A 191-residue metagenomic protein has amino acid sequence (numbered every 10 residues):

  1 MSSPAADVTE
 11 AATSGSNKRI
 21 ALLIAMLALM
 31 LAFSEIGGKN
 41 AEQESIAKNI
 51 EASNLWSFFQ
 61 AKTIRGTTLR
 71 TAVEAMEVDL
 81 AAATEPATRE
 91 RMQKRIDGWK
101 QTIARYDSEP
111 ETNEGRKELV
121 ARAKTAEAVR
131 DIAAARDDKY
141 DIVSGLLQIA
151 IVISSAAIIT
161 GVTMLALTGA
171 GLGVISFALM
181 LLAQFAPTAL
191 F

Functional and structural regions predicted by a protein language model:
M1-L22: N-terminal positive-inside, membrane-proximal cytosolic segments immediately preceding the first
G15-N17, A28, E35, Q93-K100 (+3 more regions): Terminal, low-complexity, charged helical segments
I20, I24-L27, L147, T168-L172 (+1 more regions): Hydrophobic alpha-helical transmembrane segments of polytopic
M30-S53: Transmembrane signal-anchor/signal-peptide helices with a preference for the extracytoplasmic
S53-A128: Long, solvent-exposed extracytoplasmic domains/loops
K117-I132, V143-I153: Juxtamembrane amphipathic/hinge helix adjacent to a transmembrane helix
A135-I149, T163-A166: N-terminal membrane-entry
I151-F191: Alpha-helical transmembrane anchor segments
